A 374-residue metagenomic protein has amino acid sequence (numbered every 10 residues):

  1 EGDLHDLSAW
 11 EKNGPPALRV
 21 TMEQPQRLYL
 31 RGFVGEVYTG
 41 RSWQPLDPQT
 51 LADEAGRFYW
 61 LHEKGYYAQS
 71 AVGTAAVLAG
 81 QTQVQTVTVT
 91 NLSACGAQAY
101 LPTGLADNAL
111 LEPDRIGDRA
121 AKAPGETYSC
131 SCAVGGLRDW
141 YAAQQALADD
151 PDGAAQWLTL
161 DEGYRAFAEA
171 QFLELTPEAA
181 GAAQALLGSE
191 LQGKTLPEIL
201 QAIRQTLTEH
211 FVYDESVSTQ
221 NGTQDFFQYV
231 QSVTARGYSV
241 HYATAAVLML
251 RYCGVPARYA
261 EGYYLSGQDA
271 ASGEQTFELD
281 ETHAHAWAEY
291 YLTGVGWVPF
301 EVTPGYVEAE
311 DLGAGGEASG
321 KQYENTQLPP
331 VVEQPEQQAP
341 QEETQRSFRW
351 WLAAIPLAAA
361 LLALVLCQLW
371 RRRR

Functional and structural regions predicted by a protein language model:
E1-R374: Helix-boundary/low-complexity linker signature
